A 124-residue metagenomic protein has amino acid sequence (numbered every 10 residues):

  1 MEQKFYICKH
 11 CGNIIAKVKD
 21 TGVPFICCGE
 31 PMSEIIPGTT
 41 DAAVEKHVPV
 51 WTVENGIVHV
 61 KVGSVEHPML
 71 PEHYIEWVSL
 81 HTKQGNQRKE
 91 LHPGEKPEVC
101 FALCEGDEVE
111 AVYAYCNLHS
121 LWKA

Functional and structural regions predicted by a protein language model:
F5, P24, Y113: Residues immediately within or flanking Cys/His clusters that coordinate Zn2+ in small zinc-binding modules
C8-C11, C27, C116: Short cysteine-rich clusters marking metal-coordination/redox-active sites
I15, P31-M32, S120: Cys/His-rich microdomains that often coordinate metals
K17-T21, I35-G38, A124: Short Cys/His-rich "knuckle" micro-motifs
T21-M32: Cysteine-rich micro-motifs
K61-V62, E98-E105: Exposed aromatic-hydrophobic patches
V62-L70: Short amphipathic, basic-aromatic surface patches that mediate peripheral association with negatively charged
N117-A124: Short acidic/polar inter-strand loop motif in beta-rich domains
